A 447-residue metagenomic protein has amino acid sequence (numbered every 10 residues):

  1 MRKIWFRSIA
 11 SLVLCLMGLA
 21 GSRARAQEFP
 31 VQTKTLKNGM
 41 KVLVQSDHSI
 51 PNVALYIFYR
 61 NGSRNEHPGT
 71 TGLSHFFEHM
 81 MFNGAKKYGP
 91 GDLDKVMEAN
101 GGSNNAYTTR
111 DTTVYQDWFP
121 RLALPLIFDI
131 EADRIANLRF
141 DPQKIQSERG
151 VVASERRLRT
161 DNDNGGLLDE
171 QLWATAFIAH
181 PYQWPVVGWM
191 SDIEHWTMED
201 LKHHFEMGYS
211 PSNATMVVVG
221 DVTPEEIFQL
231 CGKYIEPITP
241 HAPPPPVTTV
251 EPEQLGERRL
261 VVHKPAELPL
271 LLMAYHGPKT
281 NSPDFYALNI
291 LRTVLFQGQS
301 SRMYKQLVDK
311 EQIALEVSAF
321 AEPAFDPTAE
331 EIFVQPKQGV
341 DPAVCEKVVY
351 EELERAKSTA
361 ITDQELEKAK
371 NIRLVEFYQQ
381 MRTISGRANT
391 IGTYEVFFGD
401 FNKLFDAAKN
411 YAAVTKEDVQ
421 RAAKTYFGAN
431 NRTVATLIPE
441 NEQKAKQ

Functional and structural regions predicted by a protein language model:
M1-L12, A20-S22: Bacterial N-terminal signal peptides that target proteins for export
C15-V42, T223-H263, H276, D406-Q447: Proteolytic maturation boundary segments
Q27-K34, E155, W173-A214, P224 (+4 more regions): Histidine-acidic residue clusters that define the catalytic metal-binding segment of zinc metallopeptidase domains
Q45, I50-F76, P90-I135, N164-S191 (+5 more regions): M16 family metallopeptidases and their MPP-like homologs
L73-M81, L291: Active-site His/Glu-centered metal-binding helix of metallohydrolases
N83-G84, Y88, I135-Q143, I361: Short, polar/flexible loop-turn hinges at active-site or ligand-entry regions and domain interfaces
I130, R134, E155, H204 (+9 more regions): Generic, well-ordered alpha-helical scaffold segments in large soluble proteins
R157, A174, P243-S300, N410: His/Glu-based metal-binding/catalytic segments typifying zinc-dependent metallopeptidases
